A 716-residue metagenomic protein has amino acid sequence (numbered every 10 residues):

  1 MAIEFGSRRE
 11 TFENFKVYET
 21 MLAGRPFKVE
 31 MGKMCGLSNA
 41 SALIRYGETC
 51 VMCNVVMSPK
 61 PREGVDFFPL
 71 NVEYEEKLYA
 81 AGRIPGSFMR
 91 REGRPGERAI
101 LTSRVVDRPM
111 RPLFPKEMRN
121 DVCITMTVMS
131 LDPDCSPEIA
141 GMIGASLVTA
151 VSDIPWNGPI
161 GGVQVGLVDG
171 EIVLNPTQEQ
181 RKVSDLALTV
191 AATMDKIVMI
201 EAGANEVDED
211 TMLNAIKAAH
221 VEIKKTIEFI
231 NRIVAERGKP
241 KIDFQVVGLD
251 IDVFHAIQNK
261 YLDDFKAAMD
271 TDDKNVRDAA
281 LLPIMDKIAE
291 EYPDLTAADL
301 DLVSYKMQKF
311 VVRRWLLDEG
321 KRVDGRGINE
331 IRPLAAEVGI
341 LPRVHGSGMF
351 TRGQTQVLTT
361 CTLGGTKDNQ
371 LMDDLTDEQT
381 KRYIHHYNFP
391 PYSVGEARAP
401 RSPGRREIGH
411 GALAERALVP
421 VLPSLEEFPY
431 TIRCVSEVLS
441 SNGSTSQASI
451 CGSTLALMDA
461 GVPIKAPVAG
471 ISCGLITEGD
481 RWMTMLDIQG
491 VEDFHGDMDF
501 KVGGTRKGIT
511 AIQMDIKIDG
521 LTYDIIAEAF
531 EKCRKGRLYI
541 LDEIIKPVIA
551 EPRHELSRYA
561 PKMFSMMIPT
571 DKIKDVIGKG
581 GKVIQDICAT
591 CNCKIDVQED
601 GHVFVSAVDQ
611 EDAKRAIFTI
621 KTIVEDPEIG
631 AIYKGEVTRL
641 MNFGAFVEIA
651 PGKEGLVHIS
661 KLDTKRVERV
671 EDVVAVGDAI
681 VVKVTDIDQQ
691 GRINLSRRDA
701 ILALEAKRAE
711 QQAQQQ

Functional and structural regions predicted by a protein language model:
A2-Q245: Long, basic N-terminal domains or extensions that often function in RNA/ssDNA interaction or organelle/cellular
A2-S58, R62, I242-T376, P561-D575 (+2 more regions): Extended amphipathic alpha-helical scaffolds
S38-V122, V128-S130, C135, E201 (+4 more regions): Glycine-rich, flexible beta-strand/loop modules in the N-terminal catalytic cores of phosphate-handling
A40-L43, C135-D153, V338-C361, N442-V462 (+1 more regions): Conserved phosphate/anionic-ligand binding catalytic regions in large, soluble enzymes, centered on
R108-K116, V151, I340, G365 (+11 more regions): Conserved helix-loop functional segments at active or binding sites
K116-V122, N157-P159, T226-F244, N275-V276 (+7 more regions): Flexible, glycine/charged-enriched surface loops at secondary-structure junctions
D153-A268, L457-H554: Mobile "lid/hinge" segments at catalytic clefts and subdomain interfaces of large enzymes
Y559-S565, T570-Q716: Single-stranded RNA-binding regions, centering on S1/OB-family and related RNA-binding modules
